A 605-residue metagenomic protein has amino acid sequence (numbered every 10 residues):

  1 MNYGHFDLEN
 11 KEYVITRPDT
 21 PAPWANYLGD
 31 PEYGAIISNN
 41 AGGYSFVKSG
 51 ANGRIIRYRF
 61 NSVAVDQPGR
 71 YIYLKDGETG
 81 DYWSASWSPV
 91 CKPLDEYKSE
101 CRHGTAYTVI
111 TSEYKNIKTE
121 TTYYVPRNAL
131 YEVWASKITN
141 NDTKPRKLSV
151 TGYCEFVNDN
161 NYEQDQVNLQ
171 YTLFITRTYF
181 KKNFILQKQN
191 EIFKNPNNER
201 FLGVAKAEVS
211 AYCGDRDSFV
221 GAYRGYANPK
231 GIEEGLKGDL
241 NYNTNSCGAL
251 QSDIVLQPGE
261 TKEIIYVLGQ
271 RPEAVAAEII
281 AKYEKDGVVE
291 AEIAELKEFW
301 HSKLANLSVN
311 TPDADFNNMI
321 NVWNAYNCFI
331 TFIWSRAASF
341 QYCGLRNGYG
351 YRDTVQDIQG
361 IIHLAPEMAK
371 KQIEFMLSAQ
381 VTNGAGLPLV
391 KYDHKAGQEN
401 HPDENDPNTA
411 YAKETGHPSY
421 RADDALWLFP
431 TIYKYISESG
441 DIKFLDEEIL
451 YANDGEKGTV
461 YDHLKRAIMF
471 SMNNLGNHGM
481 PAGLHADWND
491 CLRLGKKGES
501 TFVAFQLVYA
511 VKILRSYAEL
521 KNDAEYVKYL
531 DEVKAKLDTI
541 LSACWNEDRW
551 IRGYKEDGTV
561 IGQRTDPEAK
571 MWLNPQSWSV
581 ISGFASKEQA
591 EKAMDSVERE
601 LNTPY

Functional and structural regions predicted by a protein language model:
M1-R352, P366-F375, A379, P407 (+2 more regions): Anionic coordination/interaction segments
K75, Y349-T354, I358-H478, T501-V508: Aromatic-rich carbohydrate-recognition surfaces in CAZymes
Y97, T105-I110, N128-Y131, T139 (+4 more regions): Hydrophobic, small-residue-rich alpha-helical packing segments that form membrane-like cores
T139-R146, E273-E278, E438-G455, V511-L530: Inter-helical turn/loop segments and adjacent helix faces that build the functional surface of alpha-helical bundle
K147-G152, K371-L377, D446-L450, V527-A535 (+1 more regions): Beta-strand segments within the central parallel beta-sheet cores of soluble alpha/beta enzyme folds
Y153, N168, L387-P388, V508-Y605: Catalytic cores of carbohydrate-active enzymes
T331-C343, T382-Y411, K443-D446, N474-R493 (+2 more regions): Glycine- and aromatic-rich loop/turn segments at beta-sheet edges
S339-D353, Y411-A422, C491-A504, T559-S582: Solvent-exposed loop and edge beta-strand segments that line ligand/cofactor-binding and catalytic clefts
